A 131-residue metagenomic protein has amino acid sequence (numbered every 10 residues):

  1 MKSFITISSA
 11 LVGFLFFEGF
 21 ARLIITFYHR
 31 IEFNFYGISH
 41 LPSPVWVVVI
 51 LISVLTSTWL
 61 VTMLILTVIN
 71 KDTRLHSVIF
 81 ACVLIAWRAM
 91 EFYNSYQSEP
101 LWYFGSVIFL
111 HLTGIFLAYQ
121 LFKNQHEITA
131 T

Functional and structural regions predicted by a protein language model:
M1-T131: Juxtamembrane/disordered regions of integral membrane proteins
